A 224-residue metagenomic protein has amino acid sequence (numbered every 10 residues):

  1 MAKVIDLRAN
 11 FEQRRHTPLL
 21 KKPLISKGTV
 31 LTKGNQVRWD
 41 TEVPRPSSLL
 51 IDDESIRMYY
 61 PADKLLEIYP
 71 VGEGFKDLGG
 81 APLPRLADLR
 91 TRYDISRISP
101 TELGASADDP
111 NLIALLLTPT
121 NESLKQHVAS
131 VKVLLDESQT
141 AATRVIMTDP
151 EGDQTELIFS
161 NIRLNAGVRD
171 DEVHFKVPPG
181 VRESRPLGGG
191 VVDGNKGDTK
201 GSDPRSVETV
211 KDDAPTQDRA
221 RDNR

Functional and structural regions predicted by a protein language model:
M1, F75-R90: Short, solvent-exposed helix-to-loop capping segments enriched in aromatics
M1-P23, N35, V177, S184-R224: N-terminal leader/targeting segments and the immediate start of mature chains
V4-D6, I25-K27, G34, P44-P46 (+6 more regions): Extracytoplasmic
N10-E12, D77, A114-L117: Short Pro/Gly-enriched beta-strand edge/turn motifs at strand-loop
E12-H16, D40-E42, Y59-P61, T118-T120 (+1 more regions): A generic structural motif
R14-P18, R45, P100-T101: Short, solvent-exposed loop/turn elements at beta->coil junctions and helix N-caps that rim active or binding pockets
K27-G80, T155-E156: An acidic-aromatic
E67, L86-A87, T91-V181, R185: Gly/Pro-enriched, hydrophobic low-complexity segments that function as extracytoplasmic propeptides/linkers
